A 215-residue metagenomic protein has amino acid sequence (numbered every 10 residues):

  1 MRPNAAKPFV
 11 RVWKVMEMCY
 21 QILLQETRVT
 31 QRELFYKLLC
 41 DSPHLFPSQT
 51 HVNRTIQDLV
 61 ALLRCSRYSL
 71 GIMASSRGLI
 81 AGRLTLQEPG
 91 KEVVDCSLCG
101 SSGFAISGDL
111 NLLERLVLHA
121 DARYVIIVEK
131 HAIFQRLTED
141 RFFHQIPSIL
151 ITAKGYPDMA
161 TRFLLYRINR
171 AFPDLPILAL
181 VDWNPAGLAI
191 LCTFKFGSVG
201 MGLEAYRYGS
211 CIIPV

Functional and structural regions predicted by a protein language model:
M1-L178, P185-V215: Nucleic-acid enzyme cleavage-core boundary/entry regions
